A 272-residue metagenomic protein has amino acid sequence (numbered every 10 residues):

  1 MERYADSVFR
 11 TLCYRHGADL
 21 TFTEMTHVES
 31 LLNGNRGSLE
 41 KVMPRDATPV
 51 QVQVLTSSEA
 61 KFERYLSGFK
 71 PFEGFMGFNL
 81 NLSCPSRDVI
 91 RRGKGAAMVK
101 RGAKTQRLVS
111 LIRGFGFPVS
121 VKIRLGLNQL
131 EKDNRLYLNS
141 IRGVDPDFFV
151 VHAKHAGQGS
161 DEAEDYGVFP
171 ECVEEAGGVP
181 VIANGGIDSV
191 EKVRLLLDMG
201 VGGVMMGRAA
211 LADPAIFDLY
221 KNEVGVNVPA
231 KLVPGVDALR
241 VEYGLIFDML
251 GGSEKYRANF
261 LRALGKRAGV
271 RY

Functional and structural regions predicted by a protein language model:
M1, T26-V28, L55-S57, S83-P85 (+4 more regions): Active-site beta-loop-alpha junctions enriched in small/polar residues
M1-A5, V50-F62, M98, V121-N134: Active-site mouth loops of central-metabolism enzymes
E2, S7-V8, R15, D133-F148 (+4 more regions): Alpha/beta catalytic cores of nucleotide-metabolism and tRNA/nucleoside-modifying enzymes
R3-F72: Glycine-rich, positively charged N-terminal anion/phosphate-binding segment
R15, E63-K94, G102-V179, R194-V201: Alpha/beta enzyme core
T21-T23, V50-V54, F78-L80, V119-I123 (+4 more regions): Hydrophobic faces of well-ordered beta-strands that scaffold small-molecule active sites in alpha/beta enzyme cores
F22-S30, L82, A96-A97, T105: Glycine-rich, aromatic-flanked loop segments that form ligand/cofactor-binding clefts across common enzyme folds
